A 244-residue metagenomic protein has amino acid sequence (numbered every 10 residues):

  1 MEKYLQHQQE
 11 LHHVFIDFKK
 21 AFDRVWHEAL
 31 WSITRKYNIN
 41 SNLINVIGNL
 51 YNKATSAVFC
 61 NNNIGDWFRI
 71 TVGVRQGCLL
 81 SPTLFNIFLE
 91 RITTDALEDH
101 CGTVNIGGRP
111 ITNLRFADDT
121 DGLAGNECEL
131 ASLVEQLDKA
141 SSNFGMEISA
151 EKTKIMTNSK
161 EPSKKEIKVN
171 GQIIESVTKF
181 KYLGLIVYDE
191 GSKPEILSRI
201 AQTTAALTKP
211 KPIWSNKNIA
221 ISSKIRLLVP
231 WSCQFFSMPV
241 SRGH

Functional and structural regions predicted by a protein language model:
M1-H244: Nucleotidyl polymerases of mobile genetic elements and RNA viruses
